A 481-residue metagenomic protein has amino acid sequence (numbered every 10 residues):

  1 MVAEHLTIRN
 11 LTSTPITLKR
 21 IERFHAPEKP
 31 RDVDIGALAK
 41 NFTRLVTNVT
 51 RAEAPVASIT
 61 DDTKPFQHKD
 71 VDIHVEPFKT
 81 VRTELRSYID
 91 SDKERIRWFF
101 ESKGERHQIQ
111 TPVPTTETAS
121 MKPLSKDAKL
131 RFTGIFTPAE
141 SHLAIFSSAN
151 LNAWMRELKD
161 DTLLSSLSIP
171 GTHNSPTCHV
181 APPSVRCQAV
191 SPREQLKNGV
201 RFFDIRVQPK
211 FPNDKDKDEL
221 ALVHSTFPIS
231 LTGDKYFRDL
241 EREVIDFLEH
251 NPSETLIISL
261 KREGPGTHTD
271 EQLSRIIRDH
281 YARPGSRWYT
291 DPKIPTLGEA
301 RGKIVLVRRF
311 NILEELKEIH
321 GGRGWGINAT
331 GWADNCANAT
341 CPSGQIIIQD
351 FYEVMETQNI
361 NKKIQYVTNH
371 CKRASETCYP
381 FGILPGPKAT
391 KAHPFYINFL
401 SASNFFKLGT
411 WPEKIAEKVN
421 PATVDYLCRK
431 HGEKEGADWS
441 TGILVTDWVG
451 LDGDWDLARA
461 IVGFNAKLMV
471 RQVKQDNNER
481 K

Functional and structural regions predicted by a protein language model:
V2-N198, F211-H250, I312-E314, S403-K481: Long, acidic (Asp/Glu-rich), low-complexity accessory segments flanking structured domains
L151-M355: Chitinase-like catalytic core of GlcNAc-active glycosidases
I258, P284-E299, F399-L400, T446 (+1 more regions): A generic structural motif
D291-K434: Surface-exposed substrate-engagement region within the catalytic domains of secreted or surface-exposed extracellular
